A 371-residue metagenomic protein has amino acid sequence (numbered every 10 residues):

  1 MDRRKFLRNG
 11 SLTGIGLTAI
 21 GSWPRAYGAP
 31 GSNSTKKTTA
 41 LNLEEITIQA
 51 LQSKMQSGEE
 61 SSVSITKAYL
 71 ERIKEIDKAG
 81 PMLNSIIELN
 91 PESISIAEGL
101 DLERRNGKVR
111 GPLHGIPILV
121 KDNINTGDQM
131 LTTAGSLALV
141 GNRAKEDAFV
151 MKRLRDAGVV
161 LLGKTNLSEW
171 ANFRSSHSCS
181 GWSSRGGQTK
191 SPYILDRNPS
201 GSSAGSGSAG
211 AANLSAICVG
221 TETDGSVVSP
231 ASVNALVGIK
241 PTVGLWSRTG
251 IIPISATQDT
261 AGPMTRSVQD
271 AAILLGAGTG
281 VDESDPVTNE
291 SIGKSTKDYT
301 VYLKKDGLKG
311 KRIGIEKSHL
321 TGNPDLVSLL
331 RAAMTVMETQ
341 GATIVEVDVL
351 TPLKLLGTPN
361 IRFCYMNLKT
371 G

Functional and structural regions predicted by a protein language model:
M1-G14: N-terminal secretory signal peptides and thylakoid transit peptides that target proteins across membranes
G16-A19, N33-D224, T242, T335 (+1 more regions): Gly/Ser-rich catalytic/binding loops embedded in alpha/beta enzyme cores
I20-R25: C-terminal segment of classical bacterial N-terminal signal peptides
G28-A29, S34, K240-A333, T351-K354: A short helix-breaking turn/cap at a secondary-structure junction
T66-K67, E98, D298, G322-L350 (+1 more regions): Acyltransferase
H114-A134, K297-E316, Y365-G371: Short helix-loop capping/hinge segments that flank enzyme active sites or metal/cofactor-binding pockets
T133, S176, S180-S183, L356-G371: Charged, often glycine-rich, active-site loop that binds/positions anionic groups
V228-V233: Structural signature of FAD isoalloxazine-binding scaffolds in flavoprotein oxidoreductases
